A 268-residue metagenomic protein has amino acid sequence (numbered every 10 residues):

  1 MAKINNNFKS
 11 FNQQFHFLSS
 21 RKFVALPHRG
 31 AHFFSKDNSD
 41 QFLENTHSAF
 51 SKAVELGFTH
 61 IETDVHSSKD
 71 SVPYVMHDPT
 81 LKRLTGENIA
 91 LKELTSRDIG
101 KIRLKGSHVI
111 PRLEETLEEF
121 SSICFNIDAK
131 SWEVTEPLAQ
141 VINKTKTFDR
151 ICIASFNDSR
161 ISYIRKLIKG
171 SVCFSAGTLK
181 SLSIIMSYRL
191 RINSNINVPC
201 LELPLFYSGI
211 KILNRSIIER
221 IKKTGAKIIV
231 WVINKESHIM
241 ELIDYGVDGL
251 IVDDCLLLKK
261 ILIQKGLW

Functional and structural regions predicted by a protein language model:
M1-W268: Phosphate-group recognition and catalysis centered on beta-loop-alpha active-site segments
